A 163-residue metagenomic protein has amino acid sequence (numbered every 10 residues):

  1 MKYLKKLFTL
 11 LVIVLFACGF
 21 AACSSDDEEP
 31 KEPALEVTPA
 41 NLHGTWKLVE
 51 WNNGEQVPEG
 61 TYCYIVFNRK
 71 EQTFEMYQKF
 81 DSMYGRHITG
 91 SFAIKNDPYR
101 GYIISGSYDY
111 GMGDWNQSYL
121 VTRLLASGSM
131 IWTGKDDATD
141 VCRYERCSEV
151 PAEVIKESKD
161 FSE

Functional and structural regions predicted by a protein language model:
M1-L10: Bacterial N-terminal signal peptides that target proteins for export
Y3, F16-H43, C147-E163: Bacterial Sec-dependent N-terminal signal peptides
H43-K47, E71-E75, P98-S105, L125-I131: Short, hydrophobic/aromatic-rich segments at coil-to-beta transitions
G44-Q72, S105-W115: Short, solvent-exposed loop/hinge segments that bridge or flank secondary-structure elements
E50-N52, M76-F80, G106-Y108, T133-D136: Beta-turn initiation residues at beta-strand->coil junctions
V57-I103: N-terminal glycine/threonine-rich, aromatic-flanked beta-hairpin/loop signature
Y62-F67, I88-I94, Q117-L124, M130 (+1 more regions): Hydrophobic/aromatic beta-strand elements that line small-molecule binding cavities or substrate pockets in beta-rich
H87-D97, T133-E163: Edge beta-strand at a domain terminus
